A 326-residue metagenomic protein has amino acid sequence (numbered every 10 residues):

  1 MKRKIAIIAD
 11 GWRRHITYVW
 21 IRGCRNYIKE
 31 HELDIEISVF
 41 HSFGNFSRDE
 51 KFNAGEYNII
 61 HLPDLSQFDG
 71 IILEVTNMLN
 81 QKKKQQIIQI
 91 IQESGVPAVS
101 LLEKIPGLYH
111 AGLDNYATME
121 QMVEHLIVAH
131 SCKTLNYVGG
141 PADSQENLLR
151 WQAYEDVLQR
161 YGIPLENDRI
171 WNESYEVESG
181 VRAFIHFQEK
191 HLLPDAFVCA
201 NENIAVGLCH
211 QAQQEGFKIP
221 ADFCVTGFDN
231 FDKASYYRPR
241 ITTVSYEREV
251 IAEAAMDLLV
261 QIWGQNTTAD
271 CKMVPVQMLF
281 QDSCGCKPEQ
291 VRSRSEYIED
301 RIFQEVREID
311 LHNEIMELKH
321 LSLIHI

Functional and structural regions predicted by a protein language model:
M1-I326: Bacterial carbohydrate/catabolite-sensing allosteric modules
